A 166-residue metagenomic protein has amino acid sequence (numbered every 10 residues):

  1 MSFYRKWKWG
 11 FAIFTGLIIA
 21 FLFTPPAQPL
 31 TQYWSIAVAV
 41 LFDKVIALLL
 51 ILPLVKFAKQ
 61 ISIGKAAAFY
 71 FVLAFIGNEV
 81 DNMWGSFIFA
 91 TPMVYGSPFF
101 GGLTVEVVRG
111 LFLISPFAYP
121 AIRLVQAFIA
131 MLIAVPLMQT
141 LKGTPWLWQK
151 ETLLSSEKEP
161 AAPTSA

Functional and structural regions predicted by a protein language model:
M1-A166: Loop-helix junctions at membrane interfaces
